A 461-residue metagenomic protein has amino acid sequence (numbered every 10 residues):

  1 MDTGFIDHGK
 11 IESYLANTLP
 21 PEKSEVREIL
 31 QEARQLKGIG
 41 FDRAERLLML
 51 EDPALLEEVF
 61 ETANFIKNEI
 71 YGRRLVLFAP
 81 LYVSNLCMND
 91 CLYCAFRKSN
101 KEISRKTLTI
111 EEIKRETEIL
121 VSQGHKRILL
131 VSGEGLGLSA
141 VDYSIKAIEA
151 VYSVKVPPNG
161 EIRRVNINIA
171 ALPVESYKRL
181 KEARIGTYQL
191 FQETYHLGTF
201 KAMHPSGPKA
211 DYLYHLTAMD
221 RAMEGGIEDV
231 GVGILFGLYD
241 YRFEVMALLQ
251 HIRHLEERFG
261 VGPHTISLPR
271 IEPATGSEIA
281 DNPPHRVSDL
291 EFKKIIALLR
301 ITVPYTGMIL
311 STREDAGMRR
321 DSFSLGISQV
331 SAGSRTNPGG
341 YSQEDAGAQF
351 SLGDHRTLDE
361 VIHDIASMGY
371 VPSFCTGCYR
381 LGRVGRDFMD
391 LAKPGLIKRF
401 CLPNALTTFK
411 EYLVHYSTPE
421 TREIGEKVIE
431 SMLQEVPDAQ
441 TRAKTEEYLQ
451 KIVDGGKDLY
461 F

Functional and structural regions predicted by a protein language model:
M1-E32, R320-L325, S334-F461: Radical SAM enzyme core and accessory elements
K10-P20, V26-E58, I66: Acidic, glycine/proline-rich low-complexity segments that act as flexible tails and inter-domain linkers
Y71-E112: Canonical Radical SAM [4Fe-4S] cluster-binding loop centered on the CxxxCxxC motif and its immediate flanking residues
A79, T117, I145-Y152, Y177 (+5 more regions): Generic structural signal for well-ordered alpha-helices, preferentially at hydrophobic/aromatic core positions
K98-R115, I119-M223, E228-V232, F236-L238 (+3 more regions): Core AdoMet radical
S132, T187, L213-S277, H285-G317 (+2 more regions): Conserved C-terminal portion of the radical SAM core fold that forms the substrate/S-adenosylmethionine-binding
V141-Y152, K181-T187, Y241-F259, D289 (+2 more regions): Short, electropositive alpha-helical surface patch
